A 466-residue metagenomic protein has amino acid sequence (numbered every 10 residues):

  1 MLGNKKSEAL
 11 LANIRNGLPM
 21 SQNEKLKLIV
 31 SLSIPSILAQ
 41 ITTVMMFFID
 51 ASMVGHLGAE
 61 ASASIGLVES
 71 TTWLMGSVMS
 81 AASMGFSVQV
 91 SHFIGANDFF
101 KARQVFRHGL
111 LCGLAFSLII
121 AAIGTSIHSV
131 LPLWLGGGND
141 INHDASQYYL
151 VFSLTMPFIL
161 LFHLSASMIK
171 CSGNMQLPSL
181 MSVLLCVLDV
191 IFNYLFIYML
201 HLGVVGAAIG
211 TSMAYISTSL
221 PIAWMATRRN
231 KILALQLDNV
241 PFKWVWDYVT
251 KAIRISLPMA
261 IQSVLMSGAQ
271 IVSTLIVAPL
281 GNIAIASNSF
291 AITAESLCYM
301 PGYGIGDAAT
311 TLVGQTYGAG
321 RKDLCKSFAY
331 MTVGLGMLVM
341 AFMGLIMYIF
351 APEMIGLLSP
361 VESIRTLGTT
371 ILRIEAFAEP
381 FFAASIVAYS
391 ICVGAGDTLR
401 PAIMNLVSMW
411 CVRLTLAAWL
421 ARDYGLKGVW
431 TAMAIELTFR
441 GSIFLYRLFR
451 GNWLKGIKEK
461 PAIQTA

Functional and structural regions predicted by a protein language model:
M1-S36, V90-T155, L188, M199-L257 (+2 more regions): Short alpha-helical transmembrane segments in multi-pass integral membrane proteins
S31-D50, V151, F162, A214-T218 (+4 more regions): Transmembrane helical elements of multi-pass membrane transporters/channels
S36, Q40, A51-S52, E69 (+16 more regions): Transmembrane alpha-helix boundary and packing residues in multipass membrane permease domains and related
Q40-V44, S77, S117, A121 (+13 more regions): Residue-level hotspots within the lipid-embedded alpha helices of multi-pass solute transporters
M45-A63, P132-N139, L195-L202, V264-L297 (+3 more regions): Helix-terminus/linker motif at the lipid-water interface of multi-pass membrane proteins
V54-W73, D140-D144, V204-V205, D247-I255 (+5 more regions): Interfacial/gating helices of multi-pass transporter permease domains
S62-A122, I159-P178, T274, S287-A351 (+1 more regions): Small-residue-rich hydrophobic transmembrane alpha-helices
S83, S87, V151-K170, P178-C186 (+6 more regions): Short runs within selected transmembrane alpha-helices of multi-pass transporters and secretion channels
